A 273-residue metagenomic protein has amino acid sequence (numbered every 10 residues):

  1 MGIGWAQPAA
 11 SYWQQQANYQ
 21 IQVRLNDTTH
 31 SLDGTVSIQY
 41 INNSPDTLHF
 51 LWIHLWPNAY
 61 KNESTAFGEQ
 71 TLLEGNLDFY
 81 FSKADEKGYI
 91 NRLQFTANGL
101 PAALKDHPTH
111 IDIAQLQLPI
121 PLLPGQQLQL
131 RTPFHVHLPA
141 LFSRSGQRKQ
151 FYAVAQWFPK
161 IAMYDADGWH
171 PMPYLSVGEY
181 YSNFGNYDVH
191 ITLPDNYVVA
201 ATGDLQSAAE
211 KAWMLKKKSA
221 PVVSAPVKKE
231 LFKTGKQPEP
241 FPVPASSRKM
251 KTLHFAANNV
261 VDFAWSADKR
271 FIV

Functional and structural regions predicted by a protein language model:
G4-D33, R148: N-terminal, polar/Ser/Thr-rich
Y12, V23-L32, S44, P121-Q126 (+1 more regions): Short, solvent-exposed beta-strand/turn "edge" segments of beta-rich domains on protein surfaces
D33, D46-I53, E63-T65, L130 (+2 more regions): Short, hydrophobic/aromatic beta-strand segments
V36-I38, N42, L55-P57, Q126-A140 (+2 more regions): Short, hydrophobic/aromatic-enriched beta-strand segments in well-ordered soluble domains
I41, N76-Q150, P238-R248, T252-L253: A surface-exposed beta-strand-loop module
I53-P101, A155, T192-Y197: Solvent-exposed beta-hairpin/edge-strand motifs
E63-N76, H135-Y187, A208, V273: Glycine/proline-rich low-complexity spacer/linker segments in large multi-domain proteins
Y164-D165, W169, G178-V273: Hydrophobic helix-coil surface modules that form long, contiguous segments used for peptide/substrate interaction
